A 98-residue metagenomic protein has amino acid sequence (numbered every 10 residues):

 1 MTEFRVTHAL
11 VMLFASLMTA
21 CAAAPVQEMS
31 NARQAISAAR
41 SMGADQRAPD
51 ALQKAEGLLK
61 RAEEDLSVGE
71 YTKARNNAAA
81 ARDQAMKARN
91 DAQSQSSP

Functional and structural regions predicted by a protein language model:
M1-L10: Bacterial N-terminal signal peptides that target proteins for export
L17-A20: C-terminal motif of bacterial Sec signal peptides marking the signal peptidase cleavage site
A22-Q53, L59: Amphipathic, heptad-repeat alpha-helical segments
Q27-S30, Q34, G57, E64 (+3 more regions): Extended, non-transmembrane alpha-helical coiled-coils
A39, G43-Q46, A62-E70, A88 (+1 more regions): Secondary-structure edge/capping motif, primarily at the C-terminal ends of alpha-helices and the immediately following
R82-P98: Short, charge-rich amphipathic alpha-helical segments embedded in non-transmembrane helical bundles/solenoids
